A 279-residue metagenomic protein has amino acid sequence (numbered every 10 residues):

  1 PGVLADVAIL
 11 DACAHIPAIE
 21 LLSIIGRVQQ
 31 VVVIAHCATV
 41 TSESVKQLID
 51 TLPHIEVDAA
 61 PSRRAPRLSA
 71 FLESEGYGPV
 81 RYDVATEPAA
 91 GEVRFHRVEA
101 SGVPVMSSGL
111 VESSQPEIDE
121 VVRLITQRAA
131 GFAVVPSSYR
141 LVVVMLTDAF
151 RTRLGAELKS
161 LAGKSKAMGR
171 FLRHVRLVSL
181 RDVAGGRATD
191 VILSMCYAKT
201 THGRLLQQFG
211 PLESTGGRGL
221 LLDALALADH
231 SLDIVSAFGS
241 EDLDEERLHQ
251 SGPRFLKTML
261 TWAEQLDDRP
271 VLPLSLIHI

Functional and structural regions predicted by a protein language model:
P1-G78, S240: ASCE P-loop NTPase helicase motor core
V3-D6, A89-G91, S101-S236, H249: Core RecA-like ATPase module of SF1/SF2 helicases and allied nucleic-acid translocases
D11-I16, V32-H36, R81-V84, R123-L124 (+4 more regions): Glycine-rich loops and low-complexity Gly/Arg-rich segments that provide flexible linkers or classic glycine-based
H15-I16, T39-V40, A149-R151, Y197-T201 (+1 more regions): Short acidic, S/G/P-rich loop/turn micro-motifs used as interaction or catalytic elements
C37-A38, E99-G102, F238: Short, histidine-centered active-site or binding-site loop motifs used for metal coordination, general acid-base
T41-D58, F71-Y77, V93, G203-L276: Helicase C-terminal subdomain and adjacent C-terminal extension
S42-V134: Conserved helicase motor core of P-loop NTPases
I279: Calmodulin-binding IQ motif helices
